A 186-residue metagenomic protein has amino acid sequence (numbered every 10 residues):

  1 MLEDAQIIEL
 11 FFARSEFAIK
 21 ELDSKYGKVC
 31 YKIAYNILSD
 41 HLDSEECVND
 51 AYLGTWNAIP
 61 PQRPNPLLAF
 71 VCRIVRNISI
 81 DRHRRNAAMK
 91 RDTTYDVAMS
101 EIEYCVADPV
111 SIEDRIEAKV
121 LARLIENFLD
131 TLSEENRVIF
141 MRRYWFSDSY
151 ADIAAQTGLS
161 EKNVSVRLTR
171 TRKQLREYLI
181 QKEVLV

Functional and structural regions predicted by a protein language model:
F12-A13, N49-L67, R85: Sigma70-family region 2
F12-E21, Y31-D50, Q156, E161 (+1 more regions): Short, charged helix-capping/linker segments at alpha-helix termini
A13-E16, A87, A107-M141, F146-D148 (+2 more regions): Amphipathic alpha-helical segment used for protein-protein interaction
F17, K28, S39, N65 (+1 more regions): Residue-level signal for the short linker/turn that defines the boundary of a DNA-recognition helix
C30, A34, T55, I59 (+4 more regions): Hydrophobic recognition helices of helix-based DNA-binding modules
K32, E46-L53, N65-N77: Structural recognition of an alpha-helix C-terminal capping motif at a helix-to-coil junction
P66, I80, I125, N136 (+2 more regions): DNA-recognition helix of helix-turn-helix
R73-T94: Arg/Lys-rich amphipathic alpha helix in sigma70-family domain 2
